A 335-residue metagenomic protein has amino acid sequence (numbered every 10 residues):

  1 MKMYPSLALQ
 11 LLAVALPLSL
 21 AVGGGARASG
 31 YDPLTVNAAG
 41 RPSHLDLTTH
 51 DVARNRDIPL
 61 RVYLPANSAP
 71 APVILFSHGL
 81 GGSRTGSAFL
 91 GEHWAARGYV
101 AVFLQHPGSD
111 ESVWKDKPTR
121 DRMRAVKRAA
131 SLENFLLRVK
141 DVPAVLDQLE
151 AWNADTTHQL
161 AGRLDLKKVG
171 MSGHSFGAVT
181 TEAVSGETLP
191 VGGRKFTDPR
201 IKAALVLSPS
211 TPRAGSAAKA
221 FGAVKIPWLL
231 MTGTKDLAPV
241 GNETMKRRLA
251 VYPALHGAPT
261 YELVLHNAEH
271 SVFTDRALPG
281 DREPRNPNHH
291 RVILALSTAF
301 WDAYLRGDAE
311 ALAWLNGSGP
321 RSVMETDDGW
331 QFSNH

Functional and structural regions predicted by a protein language model:
M1-L12: Bacterial N-terminal signal peptides that target proteins for export
Q10-A21: Bacterial N-terminal signal peptides
S29-A69: N-terminal cap/lid segment of alpha/beta-hydrolase-fold proteins
R54-L164: Serine-hydrolase catalytic machinery in alpha/beta-hydrolase-like enzymes
F76-L80, H174-S175, P209, G233-T234: Glycine-rich His-Gly loop
V145-A223: Primarily recognizes the serine-hydrolase "nucleophile elbow" in alpha/beta-hydrolase and SGNH/GDSL folds
G193-N267: The feature captures the conserved acid-bearing segment of alpha/beta-hydrolase catalytic domains
N267-H335: Alpha/beta-hydrolase-fold serine-hydrolase catalytic core, especially in secreted/extracellular enzymes
